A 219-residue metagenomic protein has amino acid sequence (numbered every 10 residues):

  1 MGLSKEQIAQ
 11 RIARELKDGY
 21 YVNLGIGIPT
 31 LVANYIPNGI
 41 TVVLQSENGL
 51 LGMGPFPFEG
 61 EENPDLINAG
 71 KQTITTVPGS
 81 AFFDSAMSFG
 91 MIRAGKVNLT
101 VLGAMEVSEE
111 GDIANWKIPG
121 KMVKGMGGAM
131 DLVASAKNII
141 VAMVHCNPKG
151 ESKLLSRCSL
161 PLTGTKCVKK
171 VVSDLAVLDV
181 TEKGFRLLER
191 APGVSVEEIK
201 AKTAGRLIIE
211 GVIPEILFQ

Functional and structural regions predicted by a protein language model:
M1-V77: N-terminal active-site beta-alpha-beta segment that forms phosphate/nucleotide-binding and substrate-recognition loops
L3-Q7, F58-Q219: Conserved phosphate- and dinucleotide-binding cores of soluble alpha/beta proteins, encompassing both enzyme active
